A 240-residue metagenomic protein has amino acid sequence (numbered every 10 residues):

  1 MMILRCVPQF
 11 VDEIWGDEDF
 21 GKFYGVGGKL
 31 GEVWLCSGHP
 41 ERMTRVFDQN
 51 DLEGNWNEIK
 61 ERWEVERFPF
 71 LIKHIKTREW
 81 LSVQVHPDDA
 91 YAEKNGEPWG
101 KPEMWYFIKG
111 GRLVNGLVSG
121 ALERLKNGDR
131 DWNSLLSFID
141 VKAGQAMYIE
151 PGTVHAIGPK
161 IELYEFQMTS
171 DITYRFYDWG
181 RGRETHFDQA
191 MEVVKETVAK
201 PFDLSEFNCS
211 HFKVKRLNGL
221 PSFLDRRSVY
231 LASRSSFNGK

Functional and structural regions predicted by a protein language model:
M1-A121, S170-T173, D178-C209, V214: Transition-metal
V65, P98-G100, D131-S134, D140 (+1 more regions): Short solvent-exposed loop/turn micro-motifs enriched in small/polar/acidic residues
V83-H86, V141-P159, F166-M168, S228-K240: Conserved metal-binding segment of the jelly-roll/cupin
E97-P98, G158-I161: Short glycine/proline-enriched turns and hinge-like loops at secondary-structure junctions
G111-K142, A232-K240: A short beta-strand-loop-beta hairpin characteristic of the jelly-roll/cupin
W132-F138, E162-R175: Glycine- and acidic-residue-rich phosphate-binding/metal-coordinating active-site segment common to enzymes that handle
L136, G152-T153, P221: Generic recognition of flexible, low-complexity loop/linker segments
D203-K240: Acidic/His-leaning functional-site neighborhoods
